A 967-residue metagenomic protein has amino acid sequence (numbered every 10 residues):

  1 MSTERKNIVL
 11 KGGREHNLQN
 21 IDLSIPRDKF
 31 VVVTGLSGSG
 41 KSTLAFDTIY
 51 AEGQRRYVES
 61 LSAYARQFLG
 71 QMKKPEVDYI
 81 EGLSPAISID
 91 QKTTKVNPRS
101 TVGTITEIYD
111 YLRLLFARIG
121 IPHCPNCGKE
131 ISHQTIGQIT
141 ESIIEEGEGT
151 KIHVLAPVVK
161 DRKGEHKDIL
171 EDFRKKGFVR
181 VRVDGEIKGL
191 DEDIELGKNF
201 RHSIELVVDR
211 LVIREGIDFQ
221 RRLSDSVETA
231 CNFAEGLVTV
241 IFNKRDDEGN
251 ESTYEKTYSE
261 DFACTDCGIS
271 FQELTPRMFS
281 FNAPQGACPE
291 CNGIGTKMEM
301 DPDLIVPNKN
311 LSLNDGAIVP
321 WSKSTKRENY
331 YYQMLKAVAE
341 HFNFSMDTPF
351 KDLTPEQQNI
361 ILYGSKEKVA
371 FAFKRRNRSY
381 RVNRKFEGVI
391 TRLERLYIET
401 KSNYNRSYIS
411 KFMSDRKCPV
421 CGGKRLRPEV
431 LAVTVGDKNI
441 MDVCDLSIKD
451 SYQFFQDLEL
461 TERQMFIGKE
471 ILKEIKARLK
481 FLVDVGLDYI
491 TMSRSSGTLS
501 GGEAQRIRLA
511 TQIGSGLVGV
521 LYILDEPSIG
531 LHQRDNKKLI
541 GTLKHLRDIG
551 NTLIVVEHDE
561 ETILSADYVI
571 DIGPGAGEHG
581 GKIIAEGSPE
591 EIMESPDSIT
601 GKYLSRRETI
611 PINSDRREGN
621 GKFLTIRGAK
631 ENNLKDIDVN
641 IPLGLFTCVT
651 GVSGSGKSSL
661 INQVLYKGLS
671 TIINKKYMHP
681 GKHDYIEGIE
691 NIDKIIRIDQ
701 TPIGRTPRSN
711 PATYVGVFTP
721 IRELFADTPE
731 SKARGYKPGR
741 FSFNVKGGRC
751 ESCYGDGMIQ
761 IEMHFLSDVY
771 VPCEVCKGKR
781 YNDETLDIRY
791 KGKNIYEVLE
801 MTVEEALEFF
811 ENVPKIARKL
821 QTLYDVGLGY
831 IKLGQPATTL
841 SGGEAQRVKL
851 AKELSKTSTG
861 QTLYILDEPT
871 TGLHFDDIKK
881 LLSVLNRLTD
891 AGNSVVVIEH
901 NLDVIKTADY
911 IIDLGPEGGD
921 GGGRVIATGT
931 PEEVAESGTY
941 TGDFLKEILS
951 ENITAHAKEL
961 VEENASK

Functional and structural regions predicted by a protein language model:
M1-K967: Conserved phosphate-binding elements of NTP-dependent enzyme cores
